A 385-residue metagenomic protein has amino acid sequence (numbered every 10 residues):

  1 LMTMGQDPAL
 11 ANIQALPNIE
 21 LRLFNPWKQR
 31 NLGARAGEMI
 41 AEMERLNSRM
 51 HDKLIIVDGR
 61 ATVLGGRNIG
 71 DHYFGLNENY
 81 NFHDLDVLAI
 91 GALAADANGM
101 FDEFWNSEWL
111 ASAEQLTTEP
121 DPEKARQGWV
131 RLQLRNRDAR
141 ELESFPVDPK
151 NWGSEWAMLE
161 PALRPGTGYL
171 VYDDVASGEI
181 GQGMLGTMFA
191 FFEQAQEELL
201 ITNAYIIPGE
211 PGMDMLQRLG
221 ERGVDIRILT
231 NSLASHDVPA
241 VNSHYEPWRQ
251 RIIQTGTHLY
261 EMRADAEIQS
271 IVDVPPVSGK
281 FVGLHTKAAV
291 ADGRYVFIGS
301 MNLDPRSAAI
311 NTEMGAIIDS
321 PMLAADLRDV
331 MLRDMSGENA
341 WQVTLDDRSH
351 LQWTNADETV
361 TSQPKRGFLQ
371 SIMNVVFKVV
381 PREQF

Functional and structural regions predicted by a protein language model:
L1-K53, V57-F385: Charged, low-complexity intrinsically disordered terminal segments
